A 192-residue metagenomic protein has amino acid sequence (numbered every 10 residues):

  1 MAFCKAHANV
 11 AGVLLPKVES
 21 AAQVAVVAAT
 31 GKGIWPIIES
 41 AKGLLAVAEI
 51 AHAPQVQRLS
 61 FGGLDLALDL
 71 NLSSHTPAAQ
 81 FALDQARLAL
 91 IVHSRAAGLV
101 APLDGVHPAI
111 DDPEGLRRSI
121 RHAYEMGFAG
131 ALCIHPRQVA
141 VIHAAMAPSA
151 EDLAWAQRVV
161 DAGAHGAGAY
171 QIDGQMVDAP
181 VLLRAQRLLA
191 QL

Functional and structural regions predicted by a protein language model:
M1-L192: Expand to "…catalyze enediolate/carbanion chemistry for C-C bond making/breaking, isomerization, decarboxylation
